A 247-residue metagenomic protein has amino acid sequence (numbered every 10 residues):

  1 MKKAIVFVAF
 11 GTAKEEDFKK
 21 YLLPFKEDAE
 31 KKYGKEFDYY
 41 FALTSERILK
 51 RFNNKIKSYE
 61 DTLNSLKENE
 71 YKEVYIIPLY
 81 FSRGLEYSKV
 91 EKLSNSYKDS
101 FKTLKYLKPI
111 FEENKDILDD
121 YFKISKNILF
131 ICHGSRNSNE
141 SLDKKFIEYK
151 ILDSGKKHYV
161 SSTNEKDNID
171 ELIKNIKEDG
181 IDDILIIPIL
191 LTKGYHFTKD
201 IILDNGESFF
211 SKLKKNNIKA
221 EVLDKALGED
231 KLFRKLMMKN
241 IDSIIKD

Functional and structural regions predicted by a protein language model:
M1-D247: Active-site-proximal alpha-helix that buttresses catalytic centers in soluble enzyme cores
